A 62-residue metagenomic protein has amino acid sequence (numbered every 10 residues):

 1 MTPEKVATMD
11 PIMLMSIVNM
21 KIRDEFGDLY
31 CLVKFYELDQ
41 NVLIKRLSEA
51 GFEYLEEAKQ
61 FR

Functional and structural regions predicted by a protein language model:
M1-R23: N-terminal acidic leader/helix
L32-V33: Short alpha-helical "recognition helix" segments of helix-turn-helix
D39-E53: Short acidic, Pro/Gly- and aromatic-enriched capping/linker segments at domain boundaries
E56: Short, acidic, Ser/Thr-enriched surface-loop or helix-capping motifs
